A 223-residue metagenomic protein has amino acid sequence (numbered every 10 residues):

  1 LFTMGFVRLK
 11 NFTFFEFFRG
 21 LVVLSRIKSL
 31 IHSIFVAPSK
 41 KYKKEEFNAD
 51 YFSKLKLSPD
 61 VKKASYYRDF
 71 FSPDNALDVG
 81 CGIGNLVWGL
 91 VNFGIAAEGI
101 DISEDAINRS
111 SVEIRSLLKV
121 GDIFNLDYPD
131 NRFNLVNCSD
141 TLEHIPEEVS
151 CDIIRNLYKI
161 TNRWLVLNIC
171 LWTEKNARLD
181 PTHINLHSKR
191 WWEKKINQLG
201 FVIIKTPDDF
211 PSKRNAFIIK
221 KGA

Functional and structural regions predicted by a protein language model:
F2-D130, L135-N137, E148-I154, L171 (+3 more regions): Conserved N-terminal segment of class I S-adenosyl-L-methionine
A97, L165, I203: Hydrophobic anchor at the start of a short beta-strand that flanks the dinucleotide cofactor-binding loop
D140-H144: Short catalytic micro-motifs in class I SAM-dependent methyltransferases
I145-P146, T161-N162: Helix-to-beta-strand junctions that scaffold the AdoMet/dcAdoMet cofactor pocket in Class I SAM-dependent enzymes
L157: Class I S-adenosylmethionine-dependent transferase superfamily signal
N162-L171: Conserved beta-strand signature within the Rossmann-like core of class I S-adenosyl-L-methionine
G200-T206: Short secondary-structure junctions
K221-A223: C-terminal lobe and adjacent flexible extensions of AdoMet/dcAdoMet transferase-like proteins
